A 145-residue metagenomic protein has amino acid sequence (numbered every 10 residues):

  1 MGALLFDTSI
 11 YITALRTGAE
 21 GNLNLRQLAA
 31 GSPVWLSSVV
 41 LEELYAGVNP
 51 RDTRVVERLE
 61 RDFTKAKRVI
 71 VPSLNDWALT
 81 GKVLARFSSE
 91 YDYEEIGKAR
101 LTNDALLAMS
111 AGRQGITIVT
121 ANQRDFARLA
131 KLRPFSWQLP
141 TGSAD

Functional and structural regions predicted by a protein language model:
M1-A3, A108-D145: Acidic, PIN/NYN-like endoribonuclease modules and their adjacent C-terminal/linker elements
M1-L36, V40, A46-T64: Short, well-structured N-terminal submotif of metal-dependent ribonuclease cores
D7-T8, L44, T80, A111 (+1 more regions): Generic structural signal for small/hydrophobic residues in well-ordered secondary structure, especially within
I10-Y11, V40, D76, L107 (+1 more regions): Alpha-helix capping/helix-boundary segments
T13, A46, A78, A127-R128: Alpha-helical elements of the RecA-like P-loop NTPase motor core of helicases
E42-E43, N75-L79, G142-D145: A short acidic, often aromatic-flanked loop/helix-cap motif at beta-alpha or helix-coil junctions that lines enzyme
R51-V55, F87-S88, S136-L139: Short, hinge-like loop/turn segments at secondary-structure boundaries
V69-T117, A121: Active-site neighborhoods of divalent-metal-dependent phosphate/nucleic-acid chemistry enzymes
